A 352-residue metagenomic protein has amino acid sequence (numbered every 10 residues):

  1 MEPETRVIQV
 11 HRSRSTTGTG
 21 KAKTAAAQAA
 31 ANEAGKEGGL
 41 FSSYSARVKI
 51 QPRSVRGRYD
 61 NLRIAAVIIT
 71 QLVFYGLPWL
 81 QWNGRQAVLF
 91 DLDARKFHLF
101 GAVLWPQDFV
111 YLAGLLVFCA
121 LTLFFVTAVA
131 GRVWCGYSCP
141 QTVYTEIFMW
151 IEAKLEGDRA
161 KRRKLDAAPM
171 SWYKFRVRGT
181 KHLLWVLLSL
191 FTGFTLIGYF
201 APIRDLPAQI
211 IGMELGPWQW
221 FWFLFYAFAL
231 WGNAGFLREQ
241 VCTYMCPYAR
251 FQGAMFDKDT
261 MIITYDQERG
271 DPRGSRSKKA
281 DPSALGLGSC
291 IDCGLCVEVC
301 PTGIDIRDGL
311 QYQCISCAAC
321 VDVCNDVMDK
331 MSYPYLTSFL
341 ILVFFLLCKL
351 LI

Functional and structural regions predicted by a protein language model:
M1-E2, M331: Intrinsically disordered, low-complexity glycine/proline-rich and charged
E2-P272, V321, S338-V343, C348-I352: Membrane-embedded alpha-helical bundles of multi-pass integral membrane proteins
T127-T142, N233-A249, A280-M328: Cysteine-centered iron-sulfur cluster-binding motifs in ferredoxin-type domains/subunits of redox enzymes
D257, K330-S332: Secondary-structure transition/capping motifs at alpha-helix termini and the adjoining loop/turn into the next element
Q267-G286: Membrane-embedded translocation segments of transport machinery
N325, S332-F339: Conserved C-terminal portion of the radical SAM core fold that forms the substrate/S-adenosylmethionine-binding
